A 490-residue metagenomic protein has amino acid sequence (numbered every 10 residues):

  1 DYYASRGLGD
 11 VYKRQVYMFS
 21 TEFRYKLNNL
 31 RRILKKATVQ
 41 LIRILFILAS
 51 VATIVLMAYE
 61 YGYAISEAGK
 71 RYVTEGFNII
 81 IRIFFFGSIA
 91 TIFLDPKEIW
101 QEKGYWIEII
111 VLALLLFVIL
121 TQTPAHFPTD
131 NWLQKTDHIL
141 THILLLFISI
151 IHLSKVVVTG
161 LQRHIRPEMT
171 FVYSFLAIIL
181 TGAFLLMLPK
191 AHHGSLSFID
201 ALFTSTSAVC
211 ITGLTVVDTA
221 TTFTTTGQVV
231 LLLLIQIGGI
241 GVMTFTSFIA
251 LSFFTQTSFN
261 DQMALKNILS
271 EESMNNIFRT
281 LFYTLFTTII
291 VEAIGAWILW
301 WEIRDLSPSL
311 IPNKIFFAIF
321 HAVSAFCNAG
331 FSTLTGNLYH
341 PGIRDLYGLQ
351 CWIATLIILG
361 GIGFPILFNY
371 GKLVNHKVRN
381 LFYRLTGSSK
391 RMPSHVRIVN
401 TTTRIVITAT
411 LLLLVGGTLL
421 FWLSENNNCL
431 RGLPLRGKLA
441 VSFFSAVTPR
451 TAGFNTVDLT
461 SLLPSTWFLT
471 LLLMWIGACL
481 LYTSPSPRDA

Functional and structural regions predicted by a protein language model:
D1-Y12, P485-D489: Short, small-residue-biased leader/transition segments that mark boundaries at the very start of proteins
R14-A490: Membrane-proximal intracellular helices of multi-pass ion channels
